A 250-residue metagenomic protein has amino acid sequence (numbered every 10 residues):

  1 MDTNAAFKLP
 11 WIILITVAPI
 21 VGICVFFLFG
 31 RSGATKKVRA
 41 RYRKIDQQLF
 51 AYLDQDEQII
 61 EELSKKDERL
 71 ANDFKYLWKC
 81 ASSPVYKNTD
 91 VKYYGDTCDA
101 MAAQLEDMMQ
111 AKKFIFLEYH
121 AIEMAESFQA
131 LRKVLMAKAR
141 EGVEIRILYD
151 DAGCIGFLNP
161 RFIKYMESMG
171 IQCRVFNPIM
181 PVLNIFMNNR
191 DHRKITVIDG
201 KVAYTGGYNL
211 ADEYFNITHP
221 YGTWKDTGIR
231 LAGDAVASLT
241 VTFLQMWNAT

Functional and structural regions predicted by a protein language model:
M1-T250: N-terminal localization/anchoring segments of enzymes in phospholipid and broader phosphate metabolism
